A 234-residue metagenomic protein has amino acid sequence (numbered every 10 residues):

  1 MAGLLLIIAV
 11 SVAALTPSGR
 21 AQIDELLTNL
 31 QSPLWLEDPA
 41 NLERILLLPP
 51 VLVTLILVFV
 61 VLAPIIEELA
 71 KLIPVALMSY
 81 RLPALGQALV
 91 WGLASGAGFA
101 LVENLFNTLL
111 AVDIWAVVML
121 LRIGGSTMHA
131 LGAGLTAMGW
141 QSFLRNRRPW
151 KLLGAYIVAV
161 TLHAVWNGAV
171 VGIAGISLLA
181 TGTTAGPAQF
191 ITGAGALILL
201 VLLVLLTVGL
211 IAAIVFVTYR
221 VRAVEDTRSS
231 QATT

Functional and structural regions predicted by a protein language model:
M1-T234: Hydrophobic alpha-helical segments at protein termini of multi-pass membrane proteins
